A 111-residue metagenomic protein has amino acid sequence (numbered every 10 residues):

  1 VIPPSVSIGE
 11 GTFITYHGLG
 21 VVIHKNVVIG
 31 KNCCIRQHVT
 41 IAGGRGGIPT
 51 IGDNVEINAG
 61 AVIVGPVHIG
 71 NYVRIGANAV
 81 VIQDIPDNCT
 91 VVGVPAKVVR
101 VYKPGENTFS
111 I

Functional and structural regions predicted by a protein language model:
V1, K103-I111: Terminal amphipathic alpha-helical/low-complexity segments used for targeting or macromolecular assembly
P3-P4, G9-E10, T15-Y16, H24-K25 (+11 more regions): Left-handed beta-helix
